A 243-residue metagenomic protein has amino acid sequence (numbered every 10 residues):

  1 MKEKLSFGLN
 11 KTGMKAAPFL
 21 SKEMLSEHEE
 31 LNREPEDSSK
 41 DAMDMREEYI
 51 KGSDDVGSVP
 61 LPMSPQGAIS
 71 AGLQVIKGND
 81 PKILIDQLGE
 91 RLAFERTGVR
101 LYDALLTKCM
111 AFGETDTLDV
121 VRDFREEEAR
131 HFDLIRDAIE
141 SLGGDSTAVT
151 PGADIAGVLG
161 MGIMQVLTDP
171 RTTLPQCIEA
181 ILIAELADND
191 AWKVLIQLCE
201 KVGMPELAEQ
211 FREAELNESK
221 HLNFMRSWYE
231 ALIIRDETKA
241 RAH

Functional and structural regions predicted by a protein language model:
K2-H243: Non-heme di-metal
